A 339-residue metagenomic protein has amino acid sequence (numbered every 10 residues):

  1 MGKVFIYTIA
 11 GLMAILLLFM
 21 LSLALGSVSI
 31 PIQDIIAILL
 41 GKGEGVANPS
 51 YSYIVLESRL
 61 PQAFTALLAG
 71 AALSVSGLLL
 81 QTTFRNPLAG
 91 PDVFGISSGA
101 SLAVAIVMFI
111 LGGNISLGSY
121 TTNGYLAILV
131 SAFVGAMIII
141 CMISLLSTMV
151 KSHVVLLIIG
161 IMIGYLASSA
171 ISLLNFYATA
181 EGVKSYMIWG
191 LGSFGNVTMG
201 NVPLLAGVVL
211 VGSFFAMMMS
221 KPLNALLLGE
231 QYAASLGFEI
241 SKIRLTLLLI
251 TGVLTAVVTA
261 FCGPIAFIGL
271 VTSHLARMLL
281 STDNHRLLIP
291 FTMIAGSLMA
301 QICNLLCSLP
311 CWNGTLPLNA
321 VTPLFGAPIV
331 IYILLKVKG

Functional and structural regions predicted by a protein language model:
M1-G339: Alpha-helical transmembrane segments in inner-membrane proteins
